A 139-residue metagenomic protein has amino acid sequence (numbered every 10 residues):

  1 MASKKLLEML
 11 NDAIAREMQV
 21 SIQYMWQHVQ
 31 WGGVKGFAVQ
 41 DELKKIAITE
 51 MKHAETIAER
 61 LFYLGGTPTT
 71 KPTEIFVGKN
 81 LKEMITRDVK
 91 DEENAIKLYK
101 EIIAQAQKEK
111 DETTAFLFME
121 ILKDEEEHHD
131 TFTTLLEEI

Functional and structural regions predicted by a protein language model:
M1-I139: Iron-associated oxidoreductase/ferritin-like identity signal
